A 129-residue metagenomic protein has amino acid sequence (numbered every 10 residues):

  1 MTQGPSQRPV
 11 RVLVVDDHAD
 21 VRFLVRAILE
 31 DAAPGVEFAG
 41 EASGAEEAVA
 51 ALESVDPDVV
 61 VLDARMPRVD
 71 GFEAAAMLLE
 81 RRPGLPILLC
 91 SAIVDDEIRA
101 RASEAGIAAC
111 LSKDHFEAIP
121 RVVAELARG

Functional and structural regions predicted by a protein language model:
M1-R11, E117-G129: Non-catalytic signal-transmission and effector/linker regions of two-component phosphorelay proteins
A19-G40: Two-component/phosphorelay signaling modules centered on CheY-like receiver
S43-E47, V69-E73: Acidic catalytic/metal-coordinating carboxylates
A50, F72-P83: Short amphipathic alpha-helix used as the core "switch/output" element in two-component signaling
V55-V61: Active-site beta3 strand of CheY-like receiver
M66: Receiver (REC) domain active-site loop signature in two-component systems and cognate sites in sensor histidine kinases
I93-S112, E117-R121: Alpha4 helix (beta4-alpha4-beta5 surface) of REC/receiver domains from two-component response regulators
